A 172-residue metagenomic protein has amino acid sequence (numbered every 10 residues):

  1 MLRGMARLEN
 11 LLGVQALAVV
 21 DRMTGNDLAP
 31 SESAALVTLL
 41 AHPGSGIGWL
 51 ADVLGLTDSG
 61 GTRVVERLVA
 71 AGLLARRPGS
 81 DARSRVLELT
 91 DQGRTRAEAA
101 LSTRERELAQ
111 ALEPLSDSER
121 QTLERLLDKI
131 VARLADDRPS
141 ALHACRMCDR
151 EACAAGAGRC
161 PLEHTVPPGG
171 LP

Functional and structural regions predicted by a protein language model:
M1-N26: N-terminal leader segment of winged-helix/HTH proteins
G4, S31-E32, Q92, E119: N-terminal positioning helix adjacent to the helix-turn-helix/winged-helix DNA-binding module
G4-R7, L11, A99, T122 (+1 more regions): Charged, amphipathic alpha-helical oligomerization/scaffolding segments
L17-G60, A71, A141, C160: N-terminal helix-turn-helix DNA-binding core of bacterial DNA-binding proteins
V19-M23, T103-E107, A111-L115, K129 (+1 more regions): Generic non-transmembrane alpha-helical segments
E66-Q121: Charged, amphipathic alpha-helical coiled-coil/dimerization segments
Q121, R125-P172: C-terminal regulatory/oligomerization modules of transcriptional regulators
